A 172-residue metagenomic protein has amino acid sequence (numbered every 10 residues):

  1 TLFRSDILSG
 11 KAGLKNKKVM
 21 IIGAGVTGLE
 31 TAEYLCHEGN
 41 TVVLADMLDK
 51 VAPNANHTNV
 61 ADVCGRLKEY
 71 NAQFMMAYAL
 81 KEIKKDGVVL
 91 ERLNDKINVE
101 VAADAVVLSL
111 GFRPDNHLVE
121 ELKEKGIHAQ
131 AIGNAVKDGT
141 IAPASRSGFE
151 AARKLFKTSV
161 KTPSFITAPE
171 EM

Functional and structural regions predicted by a protein language model:
F3, M75-M76: Short acidic-hydrophobic, aromatic-tinged amphipathic segments that line or gate anion-handling sites
F3-A55, E91-A105, S109-M172: Rossmann-like dinucleotide/flavin-binding elements
H57-C64, F74, N116: Short, surface-exposed alpha-helical segments at coil->helix boundaries
C64-N71, E121-E124: Short, conserved catalytic or adaptor-binding loops enriched in Gly and charged residues
Q73, K81, V99-V101: Residues that recognize and position ribonucleotide moieties
Q73-M75, Q130: General small-molecule cofactor/ligand-binding pocket signal
M76-G87: A conserved short coil-to-beta-strand element within the FAD-binding core of flavoproteins
